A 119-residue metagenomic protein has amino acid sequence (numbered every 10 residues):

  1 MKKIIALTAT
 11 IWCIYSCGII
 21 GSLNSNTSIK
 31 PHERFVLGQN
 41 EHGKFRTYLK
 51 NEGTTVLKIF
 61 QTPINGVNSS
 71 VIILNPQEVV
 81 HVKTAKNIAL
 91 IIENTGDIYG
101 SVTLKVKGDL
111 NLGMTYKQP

Functional and structural regions predicted by a protein language model:
I4-I14: Sec-dependent N-terminal signal peptides
G21-N24, G66-I73: Surface-exposed loop/edge segments in extracytoplasmic proteins
N26-R34, G38-N40, P76-Q77, A85-N87: Tight coil/turn sites that cap or link beta-strands
N40-Y48: Short coil/turn motif common to extracellular beta-sandwich-like domains
L49-G53, I92-T95, L104-V106: Asparagine-centered strand-capping/turn motif at beta-strand->loop junctions
T55-S70: Short, surface-exposed beta-strand/strand-loop-strand elements in extracellular ectodomains
G96-P119: C-terminal partner/receptor-binding element of secreted or periplasmic proteins
